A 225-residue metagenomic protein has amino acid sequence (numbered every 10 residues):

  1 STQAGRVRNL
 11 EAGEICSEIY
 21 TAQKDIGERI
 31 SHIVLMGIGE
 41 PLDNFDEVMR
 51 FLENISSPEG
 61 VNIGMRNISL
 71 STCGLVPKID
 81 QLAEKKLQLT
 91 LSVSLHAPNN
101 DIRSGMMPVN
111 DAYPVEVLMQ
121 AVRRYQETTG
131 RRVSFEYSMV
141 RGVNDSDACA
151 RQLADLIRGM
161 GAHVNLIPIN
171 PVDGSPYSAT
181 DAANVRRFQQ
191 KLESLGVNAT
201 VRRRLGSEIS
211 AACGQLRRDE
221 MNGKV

Functional and structural regions predicted by a protein language model:
S1-G13: Canonical Radical SAM [4Fe-4S] cluster-binding loop centered on the CxxxCxxC motif and its immediate flanking residues
S1-T2, R29, D155-L156, Q215 (+1 more regions): Amphipathic, soluble alpha/beta structural segments
R6, G142, V172-D173, S207-I209: Short secondary-structure capping/turn micro-motifs that flank functional sites
R8, E40-L42, P77, I209 (+1 more regions): Short, flexible micro-motifs
E14-L195, A199: Conserved AdoMet/S-adenosylmethionine-binding subsite of the radical SAM
L35, R202, S210: Short glycine- and Lys/Arg-enriched binding-loop motifs that mark or flank ligand-binding interfaces
G74, R204-L205: Short beta->alpha linker loops
S194, G206-V225: Radical SAM enzyme core and accessory elements
